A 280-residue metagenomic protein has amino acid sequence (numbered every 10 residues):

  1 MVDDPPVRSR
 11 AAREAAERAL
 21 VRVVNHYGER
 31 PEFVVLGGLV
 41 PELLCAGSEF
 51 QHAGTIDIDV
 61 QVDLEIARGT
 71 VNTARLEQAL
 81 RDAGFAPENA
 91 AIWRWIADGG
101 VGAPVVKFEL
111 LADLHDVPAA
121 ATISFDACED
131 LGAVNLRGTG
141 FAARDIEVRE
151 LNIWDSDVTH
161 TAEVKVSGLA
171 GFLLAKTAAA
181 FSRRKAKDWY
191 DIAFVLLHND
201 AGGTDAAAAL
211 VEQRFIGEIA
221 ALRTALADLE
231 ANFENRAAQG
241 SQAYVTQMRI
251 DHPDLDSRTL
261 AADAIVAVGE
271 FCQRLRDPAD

Functional and structural regions predicted by a protein language model:
M1-D280: Compositionally biased terminal segments of proteins
